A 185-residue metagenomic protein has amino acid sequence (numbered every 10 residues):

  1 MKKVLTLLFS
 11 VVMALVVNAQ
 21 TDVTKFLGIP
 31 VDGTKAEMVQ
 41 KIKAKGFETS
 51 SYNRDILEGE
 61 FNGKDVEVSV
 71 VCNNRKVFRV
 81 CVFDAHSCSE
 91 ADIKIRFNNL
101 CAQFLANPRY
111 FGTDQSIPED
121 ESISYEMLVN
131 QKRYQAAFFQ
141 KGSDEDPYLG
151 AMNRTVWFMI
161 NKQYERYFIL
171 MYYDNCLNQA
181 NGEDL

Functional and structural regions predicted by a protein language model:
V4-V17: Sec-dependent N-terminal signal peptides
Q20-R54, A85-L185: Non-cytosolic coordination micro-motifs
N53, G59-F61: Glycine/small-residue-rich interface belts in oligomeric ring/scaffold proteins and their assembly partners
F61-Q103: Mid-chain, structured segments of secreted extracytoplasmic proteins
